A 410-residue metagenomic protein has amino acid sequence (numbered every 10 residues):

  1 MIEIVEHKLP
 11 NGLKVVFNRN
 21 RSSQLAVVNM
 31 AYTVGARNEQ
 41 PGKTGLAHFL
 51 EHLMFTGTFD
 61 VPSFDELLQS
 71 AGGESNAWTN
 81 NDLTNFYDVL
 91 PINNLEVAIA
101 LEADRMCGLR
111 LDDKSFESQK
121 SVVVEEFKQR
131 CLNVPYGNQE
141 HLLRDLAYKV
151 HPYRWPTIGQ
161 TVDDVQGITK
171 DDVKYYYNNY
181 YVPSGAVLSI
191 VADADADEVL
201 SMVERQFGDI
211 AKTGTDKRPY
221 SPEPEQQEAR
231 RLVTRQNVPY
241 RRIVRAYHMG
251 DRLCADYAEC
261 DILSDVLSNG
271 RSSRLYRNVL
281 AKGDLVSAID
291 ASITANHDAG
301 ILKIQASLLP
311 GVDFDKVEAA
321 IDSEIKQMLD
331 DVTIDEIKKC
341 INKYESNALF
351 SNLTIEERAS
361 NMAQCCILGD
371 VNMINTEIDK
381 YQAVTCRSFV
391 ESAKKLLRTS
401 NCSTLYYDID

Functional and structural regions predicted by a protein language model:
M1-Q24: N- or domain-start disorder-to-order transition segments that initiate the globular core
V5, K149-V150, R154-T157, V182-D251 (+2 more regions): An aromatic/glycine/proline-enriched structural segment found at the starts of mature extracellular/organellar domains
N20, N29-A31, D145, G214-R274 (+2 more regions): His/Glu-based metal-binding/catalytic segments typifying zinc-dependent metallopeptidases
V27-V89, W155-T157, N269-L285: M16/MPP (pitrilysin/insulinase) zinc-metallopeptidase core fold and M16-derived inactive scaffolds
L53, T58, A98, R130-P183 (+3 more regions): Scaffold signal of the M16-like zinc-metallopeptidase fold and its non-catalytic homologs
T56-G57, V89-V122, D290, T294-S351: M16/insulysin-pitrilysin zinc metalloprotease superfamily fold
V165, V244-H248, L267-L308: A structural supersecondary motif
V187-A192, K326-V332, E336-D410: C-terminal regions of mature proteins
